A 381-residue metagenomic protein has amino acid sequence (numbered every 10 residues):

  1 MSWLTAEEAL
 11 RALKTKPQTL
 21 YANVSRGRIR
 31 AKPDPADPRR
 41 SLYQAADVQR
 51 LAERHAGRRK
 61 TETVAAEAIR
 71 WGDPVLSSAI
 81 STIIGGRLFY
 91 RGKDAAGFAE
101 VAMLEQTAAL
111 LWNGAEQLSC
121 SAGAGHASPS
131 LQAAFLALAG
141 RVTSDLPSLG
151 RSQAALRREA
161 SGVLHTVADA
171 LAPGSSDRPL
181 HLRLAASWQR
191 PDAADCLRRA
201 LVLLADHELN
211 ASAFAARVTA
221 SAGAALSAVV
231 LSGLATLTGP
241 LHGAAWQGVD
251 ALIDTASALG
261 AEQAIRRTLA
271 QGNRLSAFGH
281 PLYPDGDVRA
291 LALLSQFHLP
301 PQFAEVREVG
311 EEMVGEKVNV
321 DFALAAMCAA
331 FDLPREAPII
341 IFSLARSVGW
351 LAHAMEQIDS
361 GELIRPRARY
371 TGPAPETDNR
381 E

Functional and structural regions predicted by a protein language model:
S2-E381: Hydrophobic alpha-helical bundle cores within soluble ligand-binding/oligomerization subdomains
